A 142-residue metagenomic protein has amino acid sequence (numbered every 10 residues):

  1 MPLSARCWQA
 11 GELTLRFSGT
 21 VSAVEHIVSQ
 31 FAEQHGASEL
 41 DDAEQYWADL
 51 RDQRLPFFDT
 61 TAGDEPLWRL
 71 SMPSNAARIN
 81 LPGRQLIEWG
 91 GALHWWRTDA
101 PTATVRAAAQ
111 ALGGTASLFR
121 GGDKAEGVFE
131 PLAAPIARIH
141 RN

Functional and structural regions predicted by a protein language model:
M1-Q45: A conserved active-site cap/scaffold subdomain adjacent to cofactor or substrate pockets
A10, S38-N142: Conserved glycine-rich FAD pyrophosphate-binding loop
